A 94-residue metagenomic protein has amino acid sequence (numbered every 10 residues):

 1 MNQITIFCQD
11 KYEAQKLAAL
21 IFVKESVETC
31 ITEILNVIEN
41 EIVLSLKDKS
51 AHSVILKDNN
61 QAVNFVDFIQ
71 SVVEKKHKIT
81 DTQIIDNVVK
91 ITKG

Functional and structural regions predicted by a protein language model:
M1-E13: Short, extreme N-terminal segment that most often corresponds to the first beta-strand
I6, I42-L44, V54, V89-K93: Short linear proline/tyrosine/threonine-rich motifs used for host-factor recruitment and membrane trafficking/assembly
Q9-K11, K49, N59, G94: Generic structural motif
A14-L17, F65: DNA replication sliding-clamp ring fold and its partner-interaction surfaces
K16-S26: Short amphipathic alpha-helix segments
K24-D81: Acidic, low-complexity, intrinsically disordered interaction modules
Q83-D86: Short, compact, well-ordered microdomains
